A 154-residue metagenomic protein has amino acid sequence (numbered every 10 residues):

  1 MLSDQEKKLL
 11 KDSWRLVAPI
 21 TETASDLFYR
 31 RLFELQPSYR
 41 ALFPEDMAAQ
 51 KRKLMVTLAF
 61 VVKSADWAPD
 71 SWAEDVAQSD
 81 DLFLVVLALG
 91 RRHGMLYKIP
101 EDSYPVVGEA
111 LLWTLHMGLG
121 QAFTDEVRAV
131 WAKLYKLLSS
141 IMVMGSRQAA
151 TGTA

Functional and structural regions predicted by a protein language model:
M1-A154: Globin-like tetrapyrrole-binding proteins
